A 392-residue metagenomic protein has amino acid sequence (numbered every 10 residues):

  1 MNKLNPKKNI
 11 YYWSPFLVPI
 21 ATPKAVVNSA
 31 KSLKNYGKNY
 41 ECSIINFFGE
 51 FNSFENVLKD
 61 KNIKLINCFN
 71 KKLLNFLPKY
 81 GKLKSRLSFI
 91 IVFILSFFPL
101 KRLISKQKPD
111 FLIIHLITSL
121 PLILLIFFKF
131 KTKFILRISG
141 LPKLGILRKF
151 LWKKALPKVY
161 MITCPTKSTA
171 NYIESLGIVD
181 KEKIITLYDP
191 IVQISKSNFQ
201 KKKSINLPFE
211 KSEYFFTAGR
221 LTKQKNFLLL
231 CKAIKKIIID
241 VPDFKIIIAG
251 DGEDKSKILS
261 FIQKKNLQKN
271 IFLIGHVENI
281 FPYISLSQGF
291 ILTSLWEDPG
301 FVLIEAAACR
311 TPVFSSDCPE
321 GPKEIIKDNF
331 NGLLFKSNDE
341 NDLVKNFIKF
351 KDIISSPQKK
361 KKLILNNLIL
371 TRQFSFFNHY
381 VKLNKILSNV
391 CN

Functional and structural regions predicted by a protein language model:
Y12-I20, S32-I90, K183: N-terminal strand-loop element at the rim of the active site of nucleotide-sugar-dependent glycosyltransferases
I20-K31, E213-K236, P242, I246 (+2 more regions): A conserved mid-protein helix/loop that constitutes part of the nucleotide-sugar donor-binding site
K84, I104, F134-T163, N171: A conserved, positively charged/aromatic
V92-S96, I114-L120, I138: Short His-centered aromatic/hydrophobic patch
V159-I184, I191: A short, active-site helix/loop in glycosyltransferases that binds the activated sugar's phosphate group
H276, L295: Aromatic "clamp/platform" in nucleotide-sugar-dependent glycosyltransferases that forms part of the donor/acceptor
P312-S316: Short hydrophobic beta-strand element within catalytic cores of glycosyltransferases and related nucleotide-activated
D328-N329, L333-N341, K349-S355: Conserved acidic donor-binding segment of nucleotide-sugar-dependent glycosyltransferases
